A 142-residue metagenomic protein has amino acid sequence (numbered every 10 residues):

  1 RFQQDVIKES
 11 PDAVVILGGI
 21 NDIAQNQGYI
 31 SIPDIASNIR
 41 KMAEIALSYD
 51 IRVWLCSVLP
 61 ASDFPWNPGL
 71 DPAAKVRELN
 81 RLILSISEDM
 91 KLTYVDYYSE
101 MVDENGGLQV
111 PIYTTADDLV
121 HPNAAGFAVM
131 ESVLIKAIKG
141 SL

Functional and structural regions predicted by a protein language model:
R1-K41, N67, R77: Conserved SGNH/GDSL esterase-like catalytic core that processes O-acyl groups on lipids and polysaccharides
Q4, E44, R81, S85: Surface-exposed charge patches
A13-G18, R52-S57, T93-D96, H121: Structural recognition of the beta-strand scaffold that forms the well-ordered cores of secreted hydrolase catalytic
L17-I23, M42-E78: Active-site segments of SGNH/GDSL-like serine hydrolases that catalyze O-acetyl group transfer/hydrolysis on lipids
A36, R40-A43, L47, I135: A structural alpha-helix within SAM-dependent methyltransferase catalytic domains
L59-L142: Catalytic His-Asp segment of secreted/periplasmic serine-dependent ester chemistry enzymes
